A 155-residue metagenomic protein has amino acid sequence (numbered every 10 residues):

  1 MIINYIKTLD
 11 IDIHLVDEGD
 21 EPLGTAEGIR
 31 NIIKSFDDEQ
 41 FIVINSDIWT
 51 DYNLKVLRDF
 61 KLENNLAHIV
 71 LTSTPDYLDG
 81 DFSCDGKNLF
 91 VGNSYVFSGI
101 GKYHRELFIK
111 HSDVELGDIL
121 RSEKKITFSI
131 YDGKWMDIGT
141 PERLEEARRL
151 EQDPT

Functional and structural regions predicted by a protein language model:
M1-I3, D51-Y52, D76-G80: A short beta-to-alpha transition loop/helix N-cap that caps and shapes the active-site region
M1-N45, K110: Conserved N-terminal catalytic core of the sugar/cofactor nucleotidyltransferase
I6, D79-G86: Acidic-glycine-rich active-site phosphate/pyrophosphate-binding loop
D12-H14, L66, K125-T127: Conserved beta-strand segments of alpha/beta enzyme cores
D17, N45, Y52, I69-L71: Short loop/edge segments at beta-strand edges and connector loops that shape dinucleotide/nucleotide cofactor-binding
E18-E21, T72, G133: Residues that form or immediately flank small-molecule/cofactor binding pockets and catalytic motifs
D38, N64-L66: Short, high-confidence coil segments that cap the C-terminus of an alpha-helix and link into the following beta-strand
I42, W49, K55-L62, T74-D76 (+1 more regions): Catalytic-core segments of class I nucleotidyltransferases/pyrophosphorylases that form NMP-activated intermediates
